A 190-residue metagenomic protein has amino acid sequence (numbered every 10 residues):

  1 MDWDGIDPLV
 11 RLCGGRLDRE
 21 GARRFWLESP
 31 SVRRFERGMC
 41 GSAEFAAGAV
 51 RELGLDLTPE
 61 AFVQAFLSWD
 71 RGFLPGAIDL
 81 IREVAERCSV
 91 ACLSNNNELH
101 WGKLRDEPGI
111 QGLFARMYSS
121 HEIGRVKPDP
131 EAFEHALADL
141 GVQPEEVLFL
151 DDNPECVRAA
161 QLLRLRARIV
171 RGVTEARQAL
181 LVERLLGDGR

Functional and structural regions predicted by a protein language model:
M1-L27, E52-D56, L162-L163: Active-site neighborhood of HAD-like aspartate-dependent phosphohydrolases
D4-L9, P30, E44, G48 (+8 more regions): Alpha-helical elements of Rossmann-like donor-binding domains used by nucleotide-donor carbohydrate transfer enzymes
S31-V32, L67-R71, I123: Short histidine/acidic/glycine/proline-rich micro-motifs that form metal- and phosphate-coordinating active-site loops
V32-F62: A metal-dependent, Asp-based hydrolase signature
E60-A91, G102, P130: Short, acidic loop-to-helix structural element flanking the phosphoryl-transfer center in phosphate-processing enzymes
N97-R190: Asp-based, Mg2+/Mn2+-dependent phosphohydrolase catalytic module
